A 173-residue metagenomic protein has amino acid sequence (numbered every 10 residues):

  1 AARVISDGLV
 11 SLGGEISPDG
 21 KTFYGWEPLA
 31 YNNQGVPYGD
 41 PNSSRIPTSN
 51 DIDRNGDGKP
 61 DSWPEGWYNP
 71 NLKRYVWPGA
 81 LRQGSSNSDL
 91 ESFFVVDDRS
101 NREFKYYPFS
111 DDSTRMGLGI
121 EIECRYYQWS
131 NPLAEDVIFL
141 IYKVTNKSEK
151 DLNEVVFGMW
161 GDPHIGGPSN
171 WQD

Functional and structural regions predicted by a protein language model:
A1-D173: A long-range scaffold signal marking pre-active-site subdomains of enzyme folds
